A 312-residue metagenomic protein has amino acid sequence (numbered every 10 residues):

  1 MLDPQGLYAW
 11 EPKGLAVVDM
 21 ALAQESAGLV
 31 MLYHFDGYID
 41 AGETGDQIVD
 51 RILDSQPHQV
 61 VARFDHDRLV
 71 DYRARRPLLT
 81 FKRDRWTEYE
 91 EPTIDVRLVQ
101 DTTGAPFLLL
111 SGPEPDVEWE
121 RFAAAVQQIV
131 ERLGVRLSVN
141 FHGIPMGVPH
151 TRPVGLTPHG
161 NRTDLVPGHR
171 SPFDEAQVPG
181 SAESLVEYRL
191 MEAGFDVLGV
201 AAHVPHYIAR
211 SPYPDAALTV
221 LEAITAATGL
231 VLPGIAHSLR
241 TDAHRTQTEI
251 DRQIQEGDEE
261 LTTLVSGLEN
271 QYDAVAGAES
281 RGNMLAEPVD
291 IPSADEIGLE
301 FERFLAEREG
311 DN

Functional and structural regions predicted by a protein language model:
L2-G112: N-terminal short beta-loop-beta anion/metal-coordinating cradle
E43-Q47, V117, R121, S181 (+4 more regions): Conserved active-site and cofactor/substrate-binding residues in soluble primary-metabolism enzymes
D46-L53, Q127, S184-E187, M191 (+3 more regions): Predominant activation on well-ordered alpha-helical scaffold segments within soluble catalytic domains
A62, L108-L110, V139, D196-A201: Hydrophobic/aromatic beta-strand patches that form the interior of the parallel beta-sheet core in alpha/beta enzyme
A62-R68, L137-G143, A236-S238: A generic structural motif
A105, P113-L165, V186: Internal, conserved structured core segments that host functional sites
G147-L230: Catalytic cores of processing enzymes, dominated by hydrolases/peptidases, characterized by acidic/His-rich
I208-N312: A conserved C-terminal secondary-structure "cap"
